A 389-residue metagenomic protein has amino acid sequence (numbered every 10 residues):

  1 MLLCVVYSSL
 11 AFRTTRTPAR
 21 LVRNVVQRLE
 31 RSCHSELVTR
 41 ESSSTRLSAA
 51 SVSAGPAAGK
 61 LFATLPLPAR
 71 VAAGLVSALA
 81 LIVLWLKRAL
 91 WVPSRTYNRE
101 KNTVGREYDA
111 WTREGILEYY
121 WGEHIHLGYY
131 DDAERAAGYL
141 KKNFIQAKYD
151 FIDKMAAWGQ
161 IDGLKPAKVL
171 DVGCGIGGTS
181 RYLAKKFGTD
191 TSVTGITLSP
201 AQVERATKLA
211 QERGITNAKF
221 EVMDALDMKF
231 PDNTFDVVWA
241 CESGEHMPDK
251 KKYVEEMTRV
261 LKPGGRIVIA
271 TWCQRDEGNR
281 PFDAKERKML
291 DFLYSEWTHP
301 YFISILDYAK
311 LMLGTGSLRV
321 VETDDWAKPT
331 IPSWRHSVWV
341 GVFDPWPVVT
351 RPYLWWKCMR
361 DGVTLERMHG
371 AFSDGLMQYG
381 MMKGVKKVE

Functional and structural regions predicted by a protein language model:
L61-Y120: N-terminal auxiliary segments of SAM/dcSAM-dependent transferases
Y129-G138, K142-P166: Conserved alpha-helix/loop element of class I SAM-dependent methyltransferases that forms part of the SAM/SAH-binding
K165-G175: Conserved class I S-adenosyl-L-methionine
I176-T189: Conserved SAM-binding loop of SAM-dependent methyltransferases across substrates and taxa, primarily the Class I
R213-L226: Conserved SAM-binding strand-loop segment of SAM-dependent methyltransferases
L226-V238: A short acidic, Gly/Pro-enriched loop at the edge of an enzyme's catalytic core that lines a small-molecule cofactor
K251-R266: A short glycine-rich, Lys/Arg-flanked "PGG" loop and its adjoining helix->strand segment in the class I
P281-Y379, V385-V388: Substrate-binding/catalytic lobe of Class I Rossmann-like enzymes that use SAM or dcSAM, i.e., the mid-to-C-terminal
